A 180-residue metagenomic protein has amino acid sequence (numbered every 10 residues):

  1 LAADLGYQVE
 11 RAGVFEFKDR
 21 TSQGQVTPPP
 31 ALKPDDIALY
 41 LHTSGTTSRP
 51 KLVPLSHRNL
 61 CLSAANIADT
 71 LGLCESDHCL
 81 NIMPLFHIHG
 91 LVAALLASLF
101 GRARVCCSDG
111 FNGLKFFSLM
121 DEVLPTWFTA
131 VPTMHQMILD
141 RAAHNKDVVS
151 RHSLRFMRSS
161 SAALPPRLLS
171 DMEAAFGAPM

Functional and structural regions predicted by a protein language model:
L1, Y7-V14, K51-P54, N81 (+1 more regions): Short beta-strand->loop structural element characteristic of the AMP-binding/adenylate-forming
L1-P34, A142-H144, M157-R158: ANL superfamily adenylate-forming
G24-H42, R49, G72-H78: Conserved pre-ATP/AMP-binding loop-to-beta segment of ANL
I37, H42-T46, C79, L85 (+4 more regions): Conserved S/T- and glycine-rich ATP-binding loop of Class I adenylate-forming
C61-H78, I88-T126, M137, R141-H144 (+1 more regions): Conserved AMP-binding/adenylation subdomain of ANL enzymes
L73, M83-H87, A162: Conserved AMP-binding
P125-A130, L139-M180: Gly/Ser/Thr-rich phosphate-binding loop
